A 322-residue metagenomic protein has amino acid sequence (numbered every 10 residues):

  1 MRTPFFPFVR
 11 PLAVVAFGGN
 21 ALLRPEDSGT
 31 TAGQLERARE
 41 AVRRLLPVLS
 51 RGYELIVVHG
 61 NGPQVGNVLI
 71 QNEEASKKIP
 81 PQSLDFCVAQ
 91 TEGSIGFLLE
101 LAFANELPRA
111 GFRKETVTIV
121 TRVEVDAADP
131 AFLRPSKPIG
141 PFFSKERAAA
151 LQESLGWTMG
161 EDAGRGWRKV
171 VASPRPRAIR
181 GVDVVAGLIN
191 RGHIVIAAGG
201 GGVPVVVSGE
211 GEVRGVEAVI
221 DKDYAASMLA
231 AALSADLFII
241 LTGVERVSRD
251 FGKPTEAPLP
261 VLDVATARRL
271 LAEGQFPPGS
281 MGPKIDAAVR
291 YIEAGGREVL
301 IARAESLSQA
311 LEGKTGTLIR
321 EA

Functional and structural regions predicted by a protein language model:
R2-A322: C-terminal catalytic "cap/lid" subdomain
